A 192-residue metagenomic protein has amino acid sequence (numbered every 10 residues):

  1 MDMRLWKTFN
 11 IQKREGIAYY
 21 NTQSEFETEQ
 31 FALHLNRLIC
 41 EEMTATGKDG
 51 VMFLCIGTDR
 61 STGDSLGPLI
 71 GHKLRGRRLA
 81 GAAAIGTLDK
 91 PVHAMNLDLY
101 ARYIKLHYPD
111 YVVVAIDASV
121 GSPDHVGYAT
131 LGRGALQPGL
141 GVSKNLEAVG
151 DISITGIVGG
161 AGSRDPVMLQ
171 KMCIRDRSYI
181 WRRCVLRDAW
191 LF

Functional and structural regions predicted by a protein language model:
M1-F31: N-terminal amphipathic/basic leader segments beginning at the initiator methionine
L35-G50: Glycine-rich phosphate/diphosphate-binding loops that line cofactor/substrate pockets in enzymes
K48-L88: A glycine-rich, hydrophobic loop/mini-helix early in the fold
C55, V114-S119, S153-I157: Short beta-strand segments
G86-D110: Catalytic-core regions of hydrolytic enzymes
I104-G141: Glycine-rich phosphate-binding loop
T130-L169: Glycine-rich phosphate/nucleotide-binding loop
M172-D176: Conserved small/polar residues in nucleotide/adenosyl-binding loops
